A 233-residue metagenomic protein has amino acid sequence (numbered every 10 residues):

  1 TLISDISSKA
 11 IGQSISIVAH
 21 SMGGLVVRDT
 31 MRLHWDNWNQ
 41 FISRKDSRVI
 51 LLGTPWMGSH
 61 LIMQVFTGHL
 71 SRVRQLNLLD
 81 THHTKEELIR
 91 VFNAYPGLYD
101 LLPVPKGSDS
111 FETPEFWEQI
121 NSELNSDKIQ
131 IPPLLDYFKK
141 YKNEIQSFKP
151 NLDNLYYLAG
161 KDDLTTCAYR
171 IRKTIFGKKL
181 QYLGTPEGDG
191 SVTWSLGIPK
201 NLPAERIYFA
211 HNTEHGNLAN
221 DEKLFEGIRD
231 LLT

Functional and structural regions predicted by a protein language model:
T1-Q13: Active-site catalytic motif of lipid deacylating hydrolases and related acyltransferases
I11-I15, D153-N154: Short coil/turn segments at beta-strand junctions that form active-site/ligand-binding loops
I15-S16, A210: Glycine- and acidic
A19-G23: Gly/Ala-rich beta-loop-alpha elbow adjacent to hydrolase catalytic centers
G24-L25, Y156: Hydrophobic beta-strand residues of extracellular immunoglobulin-like
V26-T30: Hydrolases whose catalytic domains are alpha/beta-hydrolase-1, hotdog thioesterase, or metallo-beta-lactamase-like
R32-T233: Helical cap/lid subdomain of alpha/beta-hydrolase-fold lipid enzymes that gates access to the catalytic pocket
